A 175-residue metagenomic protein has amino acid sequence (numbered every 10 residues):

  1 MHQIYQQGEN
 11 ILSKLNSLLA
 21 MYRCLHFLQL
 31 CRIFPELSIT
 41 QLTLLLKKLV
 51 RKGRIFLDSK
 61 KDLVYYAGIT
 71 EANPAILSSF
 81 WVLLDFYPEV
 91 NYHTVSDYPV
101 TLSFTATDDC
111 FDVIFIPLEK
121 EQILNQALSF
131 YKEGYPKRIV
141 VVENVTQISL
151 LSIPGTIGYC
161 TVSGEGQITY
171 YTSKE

Functional and structural regions predicted by a protein language model:
M1-N73: Nuclease-adjacent, charged terminal/linker segments that flank catalytic cores
L18, R54-L128: Nucleic-acid-binding surface
F27-L30, A106-T107, P136: Extended tandem-repeat scaffolds
L37, L118-Q122, V145: Short beta->alpha connector loops
L49, F130-Y131: Hydrophobic helix-cap positions at the C-terminus of alpha-helices in RecA-like/P-loop ATPase nucleotide-binding cores
W81-V82, R138-V140, G164-G166: Glycine-rich loops and low-complexity Gly/Arg-rich segments that provide flexible linkers or classic glycine-based
D109-F115, Y131-E143, I157-G158: Hydrophobic beta-strand segments of well-ordered beta-sheets in folded domains
T146-E175: Domain-level recognition of nuclease-like catalytic cores that cleave nucleotide substrates
